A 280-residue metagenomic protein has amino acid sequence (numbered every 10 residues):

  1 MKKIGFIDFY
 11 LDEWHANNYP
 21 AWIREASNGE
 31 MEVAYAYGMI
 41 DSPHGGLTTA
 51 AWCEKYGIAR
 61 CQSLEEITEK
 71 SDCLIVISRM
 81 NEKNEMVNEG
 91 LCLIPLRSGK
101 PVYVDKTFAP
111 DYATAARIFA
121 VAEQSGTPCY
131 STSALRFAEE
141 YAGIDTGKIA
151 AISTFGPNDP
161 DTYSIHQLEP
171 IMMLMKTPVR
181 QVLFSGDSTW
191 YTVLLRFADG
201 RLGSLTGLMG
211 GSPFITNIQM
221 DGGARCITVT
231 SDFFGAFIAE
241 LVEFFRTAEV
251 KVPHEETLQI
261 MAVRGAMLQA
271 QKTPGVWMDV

Functional and structural regions predicted by a protein language model:
M1-K55, L135, I149: N-terminal Rossmann-like dinucleotide-binding module
Y10, G38-S42, N81, F108-A109 (+1 more regions): Short histidine/acidic/glycine/proline-rich micro-motifs that form metal- and phosphate-coordinating active-site loops
E25, Y37-M39, A50-K55, E66 (+2 more regions): C-terminal helix-rich "cap/oligomerization" subdomain common to oxidoreductases
Y56-F119: Beta-loop-alpha module in the N-terminal Rossmann-like domain of NAD(P)-dependent dehydrogenases, especially those
Y103, F108-S164: A contiguous active-site-proximal alpha/beta segment in oxidoreductase catalytic domains
A150-P213, E255-A262: Rossmann-like dinucleotide-binding domain that binds NAD(P)(H)
M209-E249: Interdomain hinge/lid region at the active-site interface of Rossmann-like NAD(P)-dependent oxidoreductases
